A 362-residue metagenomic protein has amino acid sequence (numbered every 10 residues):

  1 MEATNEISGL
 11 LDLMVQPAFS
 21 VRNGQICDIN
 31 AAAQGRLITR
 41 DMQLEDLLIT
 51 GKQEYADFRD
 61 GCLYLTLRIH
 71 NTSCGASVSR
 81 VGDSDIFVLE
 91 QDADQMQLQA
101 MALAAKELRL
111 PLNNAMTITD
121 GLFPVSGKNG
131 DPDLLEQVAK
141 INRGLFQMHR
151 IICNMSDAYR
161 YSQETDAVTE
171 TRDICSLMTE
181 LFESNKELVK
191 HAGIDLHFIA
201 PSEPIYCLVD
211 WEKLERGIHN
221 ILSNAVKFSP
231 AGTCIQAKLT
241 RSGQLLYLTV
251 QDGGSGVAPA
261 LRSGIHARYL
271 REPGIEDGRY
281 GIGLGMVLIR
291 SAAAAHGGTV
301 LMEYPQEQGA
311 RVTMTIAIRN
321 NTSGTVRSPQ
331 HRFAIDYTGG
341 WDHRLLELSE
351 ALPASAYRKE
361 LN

Functional and structural regions predicted by a protein language model:
E2-A33, A102-A104: Sensory modules in modular signal-transduction proteins
R143-I151: Short alpha-helical segment of the dimerization/phosphotransfer core of two-component systems
S162-R172, S176-L177, Y206-L208: Short flexible loop/turn segments at helix-to-beta-strand junctions within the C-terminal catalytic HATPase_c
E170, K190, D195-I205: Conserved catalytic submotifs in the C-terminal HATPase_c
A225-V226: Short helix-loop "hinge" at the ATP-lid/N-box region of the Bergerat-fold HATPase_c
V257-L270: Short conserved segment of the HATPase_c
A294-E350: C-terminal end segment of the histidine kinase catalytic
